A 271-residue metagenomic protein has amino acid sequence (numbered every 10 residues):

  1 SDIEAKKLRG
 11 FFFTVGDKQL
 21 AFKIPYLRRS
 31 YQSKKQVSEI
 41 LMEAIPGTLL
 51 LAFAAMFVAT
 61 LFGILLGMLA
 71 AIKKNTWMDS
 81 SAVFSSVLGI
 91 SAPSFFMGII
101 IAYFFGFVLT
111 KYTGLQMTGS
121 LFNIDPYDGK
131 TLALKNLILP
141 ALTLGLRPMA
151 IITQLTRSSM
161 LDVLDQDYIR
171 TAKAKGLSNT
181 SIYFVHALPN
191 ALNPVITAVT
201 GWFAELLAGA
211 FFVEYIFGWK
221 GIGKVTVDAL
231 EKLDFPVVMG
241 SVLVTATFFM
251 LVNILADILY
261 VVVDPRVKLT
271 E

Functional and structural regions predicted by a protein language model:
S1-T60: An internal, D/E-rich "acidic patch" concept
D2, S38-I40, T113-Q116, I182-H186: Short, mixed-charge, low-aromatic patches
D17, K34, V83-A92, F96-P148: Membrane-water interface segments at transmembrane-helix boundaries in multipass membrane proteins
I24-S30, L115-T118, R170-A174: Charged, low-complexity, helix/coiled-coil-prone segments
I45-L50, A54-M78, S94, S120-E271: Alpha-helical transmembrane segments of integral membrane proteins, especially multi-pass inner/plasma-membrane
